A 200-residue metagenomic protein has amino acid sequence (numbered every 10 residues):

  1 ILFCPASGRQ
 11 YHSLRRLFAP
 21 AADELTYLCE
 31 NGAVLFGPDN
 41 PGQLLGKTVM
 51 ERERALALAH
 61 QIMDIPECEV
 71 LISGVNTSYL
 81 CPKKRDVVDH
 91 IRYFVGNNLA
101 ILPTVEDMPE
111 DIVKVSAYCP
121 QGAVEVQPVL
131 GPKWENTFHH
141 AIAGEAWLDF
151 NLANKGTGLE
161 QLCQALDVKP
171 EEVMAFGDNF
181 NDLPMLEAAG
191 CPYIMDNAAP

Functional and structural regions predicted by a protein language model:
I1-V87: Active-site phosphate-binding/coordination module
F3, L44-K47, L148, A175 (+1 more regions): Generic anion/oxyanion-binding catalytic loop in active/binding sites
P20-D23, N31, K133-N136, A188-A189: Short, structured coil segments at secondary-structure junctions
Y27, P192-I194: Short, well-ordered beta-strand core segments
G32, D196-P200: Short, polar loop motifs at secondary-structure junctions
Q61, E67-F176, F180-A188, N197: Conserved acidic, metal-coordinating active-site core of Asp-based, Mg2+-dependent phosphoryl-transfer enzymes
